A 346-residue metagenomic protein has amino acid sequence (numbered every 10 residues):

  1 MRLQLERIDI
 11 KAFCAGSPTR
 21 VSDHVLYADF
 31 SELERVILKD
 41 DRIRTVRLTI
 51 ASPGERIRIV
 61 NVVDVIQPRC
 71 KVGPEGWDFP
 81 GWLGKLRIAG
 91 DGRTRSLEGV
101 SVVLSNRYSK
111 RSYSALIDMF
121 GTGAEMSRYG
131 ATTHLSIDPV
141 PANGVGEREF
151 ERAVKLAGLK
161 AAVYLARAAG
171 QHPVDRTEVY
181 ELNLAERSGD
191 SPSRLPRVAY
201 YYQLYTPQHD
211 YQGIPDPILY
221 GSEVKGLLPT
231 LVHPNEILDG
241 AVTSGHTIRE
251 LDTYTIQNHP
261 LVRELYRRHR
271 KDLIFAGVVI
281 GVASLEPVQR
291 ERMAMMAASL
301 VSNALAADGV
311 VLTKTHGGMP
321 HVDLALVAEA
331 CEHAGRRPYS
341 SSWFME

Functional and structural regions predicted by a protein language model:
M1-V224: Long, compositionally biased, glycine/small-hydrophobic-enriched stretches that function as flexible linkers, tethers
A185-E186, S191-S284: Small-residue-enriched flexible segments
L204-T206, T313-V322, F344-E346: Gly/Ser/Thr-rich loops at beta-strand to alpha-helix junctions that form or flank small-molecule/cofactor-binding
S284-L300: A general structural motif
D308-G309: Structural motif
M319-C331: Short Gly/Thr/Asp-enriched flexible loops that form oxyanion-binding sites at enzyme active sites
H333-P338: A short helix->loop->beta-strand "cap" motif at the edges of active sites that frequently abuts
